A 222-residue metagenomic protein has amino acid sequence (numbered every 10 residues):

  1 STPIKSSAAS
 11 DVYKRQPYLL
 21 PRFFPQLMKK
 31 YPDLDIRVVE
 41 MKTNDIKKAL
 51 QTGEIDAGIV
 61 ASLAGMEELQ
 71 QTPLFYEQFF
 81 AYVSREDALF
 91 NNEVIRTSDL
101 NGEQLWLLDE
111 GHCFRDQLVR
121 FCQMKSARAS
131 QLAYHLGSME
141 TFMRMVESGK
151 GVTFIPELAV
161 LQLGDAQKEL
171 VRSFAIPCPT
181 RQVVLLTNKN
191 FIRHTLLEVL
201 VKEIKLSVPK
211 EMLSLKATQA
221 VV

Functional and structural regions predicted by a protein language model:
T2-A8: Single conserved hydrophobic/aromatic residue that forms the stacking wall/gate of nucleotide- or nucleobase-binding
A9-Y31, D35-E40, N44-K48, Q117 (+1 more regions): N-terminal winged-helix
R22-Q26, R37-V39, T43-V83, E147-K150 (+1 more regions): Short beta-strand-centered segments that line the small-molecule binding cleft or hinge of alpha/beta clamshell
D35-M41, A61-S62, R128-S138: Short beta-strand-to-loop elements that line the ligand-binding cleft of bilobed periplasmic-binding protein-like
K42, R96, G137-S138, P156: Short loop/turn segments at beta->alpha junctions
M66-P73, E77-Q78, N92-E93, E140-N190: Beta-alpha-beta core module
L69-L105: Flexible hinge/capping segments at coil-to-helix
Q104-K125, R193-V201, V208-T218: Secondary-structure junction motif
